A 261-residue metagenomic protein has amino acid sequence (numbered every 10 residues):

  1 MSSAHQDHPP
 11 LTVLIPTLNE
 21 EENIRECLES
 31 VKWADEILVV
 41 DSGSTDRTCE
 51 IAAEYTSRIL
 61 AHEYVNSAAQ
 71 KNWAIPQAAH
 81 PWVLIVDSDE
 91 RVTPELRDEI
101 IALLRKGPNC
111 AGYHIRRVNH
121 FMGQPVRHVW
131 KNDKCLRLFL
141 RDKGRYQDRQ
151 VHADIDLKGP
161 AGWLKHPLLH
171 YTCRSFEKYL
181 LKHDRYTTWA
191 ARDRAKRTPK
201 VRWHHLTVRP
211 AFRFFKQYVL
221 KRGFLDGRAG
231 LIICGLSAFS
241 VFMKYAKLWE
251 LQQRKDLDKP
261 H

Functional and structural regions predicted by a protein language model:
H8, W33, A78-P81: Active-site acidic short loop of glycosyltransferases
P10-T12: Cell-envelope/extracellular polymer assembly enzymes that use nucleotide-activated donors
L14-W33: Short, well-formed alpha-helical segments that are part of the catalytic scaffolds of diverse glycosyltransferases
E22-R25, D46-Y55, E95-L96: Acidic helix N-cap motif at the loop->helix transition within catalytic regions of sugar-transfer enzymes
S30, D41-E50, D87: A conserved acidic beta->alpha catalytic loop
W33, E54-Y55, K134, L157: Short, structured coil segments at secondary-structure junctions
C49-A79: Conserved donor nucleotide-binding strand/loop of the catalytic core
A69-I75, P81-W82, V86, T93-K255 (+1 more regions): Catalytic-site signature of metal-activated, phosphate-bearing donor transferases, centered on the GT-A/GT-A-like
